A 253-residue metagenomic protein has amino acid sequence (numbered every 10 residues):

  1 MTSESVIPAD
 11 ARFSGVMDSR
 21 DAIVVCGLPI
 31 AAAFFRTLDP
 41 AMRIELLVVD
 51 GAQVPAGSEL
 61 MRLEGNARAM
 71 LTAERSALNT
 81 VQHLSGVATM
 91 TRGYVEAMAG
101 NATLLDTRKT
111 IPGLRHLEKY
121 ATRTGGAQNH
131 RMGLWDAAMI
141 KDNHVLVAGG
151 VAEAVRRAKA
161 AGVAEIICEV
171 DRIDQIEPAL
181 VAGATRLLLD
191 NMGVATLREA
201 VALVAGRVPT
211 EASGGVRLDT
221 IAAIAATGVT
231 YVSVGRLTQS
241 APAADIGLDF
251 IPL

Functional and structural regions predicted by a protein language model:
M1-A182, M192-L203, E211, L218 (+2 more regions): Acidic/glycine-rich phosphate/pyrophosphate-binding loops and surrounding catalytic core that coordinate Mg2+
G206-P209, P252-L253: Short acidic, glycine/proline-enriched helix-loop-strand junctions
R236-L253: Short, charged, intrinsically disordered terminal tails
